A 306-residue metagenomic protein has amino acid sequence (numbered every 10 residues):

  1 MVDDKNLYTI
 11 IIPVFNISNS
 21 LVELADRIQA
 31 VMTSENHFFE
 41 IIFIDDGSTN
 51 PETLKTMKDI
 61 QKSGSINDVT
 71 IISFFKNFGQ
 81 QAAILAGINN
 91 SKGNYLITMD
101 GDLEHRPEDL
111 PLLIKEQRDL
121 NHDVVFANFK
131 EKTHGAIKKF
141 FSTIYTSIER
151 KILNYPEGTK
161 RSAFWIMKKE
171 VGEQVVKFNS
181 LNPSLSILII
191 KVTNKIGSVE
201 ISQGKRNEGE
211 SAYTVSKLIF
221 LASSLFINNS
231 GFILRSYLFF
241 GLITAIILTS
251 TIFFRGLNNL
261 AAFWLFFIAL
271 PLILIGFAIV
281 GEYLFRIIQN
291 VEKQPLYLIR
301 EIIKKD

Functional and structural regions predicted by a protein language model:
M1-A30, N36-H37: N-proximal low-complexity "stem/linker" segments adjacent to membrane-targeting elements
V2-D4, N19, S186-D306: Hydrophobic helical membrane-anchoring modules
I17-S20, T49, R106: Donor nucleotide-sugar binding loop of glycosyltransferases
E40-F43, L54-L85, N89-N90, N128: Conserved donor nucleotide-binding strand/loop of the catalytic core
D45-L54, L103-E104: A conserved acidic beta->alpha catalytic loop
F74, M99-G101: Catalytic metal- and UDP-sugar-binding loop of GT-A-like glycosyltransferases, i.e., residues flanking the conserved
F74-K76, Q80-N90, P107-P183, K205-S216 (+1 more regions): Acceptor/aglycone-binding surface of glycosyltransferases and processive sugar-polymer synthases
L96: Short aromatic/hydrophobic "clamp" motif used to bind/position activated sugar donors
